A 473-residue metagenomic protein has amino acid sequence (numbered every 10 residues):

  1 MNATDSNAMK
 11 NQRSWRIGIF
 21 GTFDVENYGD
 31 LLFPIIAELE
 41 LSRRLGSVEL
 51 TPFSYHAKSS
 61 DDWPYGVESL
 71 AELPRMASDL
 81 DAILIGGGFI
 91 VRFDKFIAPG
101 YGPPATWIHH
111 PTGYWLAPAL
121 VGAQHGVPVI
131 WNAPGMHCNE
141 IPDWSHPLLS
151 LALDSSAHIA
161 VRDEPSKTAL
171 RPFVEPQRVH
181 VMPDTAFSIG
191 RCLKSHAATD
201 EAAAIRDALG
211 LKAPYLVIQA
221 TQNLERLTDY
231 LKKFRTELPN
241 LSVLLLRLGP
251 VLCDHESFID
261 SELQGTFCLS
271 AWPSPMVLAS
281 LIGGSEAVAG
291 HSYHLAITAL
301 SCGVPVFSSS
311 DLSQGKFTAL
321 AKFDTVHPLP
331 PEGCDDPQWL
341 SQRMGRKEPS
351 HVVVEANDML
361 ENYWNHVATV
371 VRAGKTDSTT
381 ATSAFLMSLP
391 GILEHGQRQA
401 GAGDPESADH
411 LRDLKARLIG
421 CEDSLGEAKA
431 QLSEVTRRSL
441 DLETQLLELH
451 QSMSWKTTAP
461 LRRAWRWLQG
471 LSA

Functional and structural regions predicted by a protein language model:
M1-T4, R437, A473: Bacterial/eukaryotic Sec-type N-terminal signal peptides
N2-S424: Active-site anion-handling motifs in enzyme catalytic cores
E406-D409, D413, G420, E427 (+5 more regions): Alpha-helical coiled-coil heptad-register detector
L432-E434, R462: Short intrinsically disordered, low-complexity segments
T444, Q451-A473: Short hydrophobic helices that act as membrane-entry/anchoring signals
